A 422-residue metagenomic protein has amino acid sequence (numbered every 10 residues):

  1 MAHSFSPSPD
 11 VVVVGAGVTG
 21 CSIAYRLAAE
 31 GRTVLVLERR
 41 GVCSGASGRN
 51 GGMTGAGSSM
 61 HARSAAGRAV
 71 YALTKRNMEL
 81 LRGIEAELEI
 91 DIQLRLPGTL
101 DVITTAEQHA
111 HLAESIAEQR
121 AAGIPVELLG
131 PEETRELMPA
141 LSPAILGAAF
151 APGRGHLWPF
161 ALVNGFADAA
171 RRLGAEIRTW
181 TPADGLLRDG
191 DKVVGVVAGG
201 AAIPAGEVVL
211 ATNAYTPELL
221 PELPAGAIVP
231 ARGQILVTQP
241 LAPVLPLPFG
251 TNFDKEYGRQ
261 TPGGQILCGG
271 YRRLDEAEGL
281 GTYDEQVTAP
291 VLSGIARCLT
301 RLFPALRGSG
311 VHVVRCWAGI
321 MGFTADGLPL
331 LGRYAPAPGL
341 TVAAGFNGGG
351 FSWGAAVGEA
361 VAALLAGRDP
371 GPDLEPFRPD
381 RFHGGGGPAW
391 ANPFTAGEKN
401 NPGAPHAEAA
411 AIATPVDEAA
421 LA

Functional and structural regions predicted by a protein language model:
V11-V36: N-terminal Rossmann-like FAD-binding beta1-loop-alpha1 element of flavoenzymes
S22, S64, G185-G269, A277-E285 (+2 more regions): Flavin-dependent oxidoreductases
A29-R49: Glycine-rich FAD pyrophosphate-binding loop
T54-E133: Dinucleotide-binding Rossmann-like beta1-alpha1 core, especially the glycine-rich loop that anchors the ADP
I90-D101, R135-L173, P338, A344: Helix-loop-beta segment of a Rossmann-like dinucleotide-binding subdomain
A148-A205: Helical element adjacent to the flavin cofactor pocket in flavoenzyme catalytic cores
P243-G339: Active-site lid/adjacent beta-loop-alpha segment flanking the redox-cofactor pocket in flavoenzymes
T300-A404, V416-D417, L421: C-terminal catalytic lobe of FAD-dependent flavoproteins
